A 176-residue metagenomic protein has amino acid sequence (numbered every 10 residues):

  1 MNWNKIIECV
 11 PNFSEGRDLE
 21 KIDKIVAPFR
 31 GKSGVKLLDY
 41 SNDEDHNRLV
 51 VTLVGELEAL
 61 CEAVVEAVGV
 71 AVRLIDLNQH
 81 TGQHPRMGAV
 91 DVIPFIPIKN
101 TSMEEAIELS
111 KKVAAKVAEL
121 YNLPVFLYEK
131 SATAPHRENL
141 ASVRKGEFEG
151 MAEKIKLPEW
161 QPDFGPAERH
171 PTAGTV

Functional and structural regions predicted by a protein language model:
N2-V176: Long, contiguous binding/interaction regions
